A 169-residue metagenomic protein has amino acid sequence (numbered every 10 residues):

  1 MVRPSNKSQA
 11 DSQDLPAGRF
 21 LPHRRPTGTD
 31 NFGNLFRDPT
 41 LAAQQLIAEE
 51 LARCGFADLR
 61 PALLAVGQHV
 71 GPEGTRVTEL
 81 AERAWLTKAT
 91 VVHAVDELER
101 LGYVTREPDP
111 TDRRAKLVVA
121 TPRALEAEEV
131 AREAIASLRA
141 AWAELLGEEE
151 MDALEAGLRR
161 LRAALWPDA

Functional and structural regions predicted by a protein language model:
M1-D58: N-terminal leader segment of winged-helix/HTH proteins
V2-N6, L15, D96-R159: Charged, amphipathic alpha-helical coiled-coil/dimerization segments
F20, V77, L165-D168: Secondary-structure edge/capping motif, primarily at the C-terminal ends of alpha-helices and the immediately following
D30, N34, A65, T75 (+1 more regions): Positions in alpha-helical segments
F36-P39, A43-E50, A84, A127-L146 (+1 more regions): Alpha-helical linker/hinge and terminal dimerization helices associated with HTH transcriptional regulators
R37-T40, G67, G71, T121 (+2 more regions): Generic structural concept
Q45-T90: N-terminal helix-turn-helix DNA-binding core of bacterial DNA-binding proteins
